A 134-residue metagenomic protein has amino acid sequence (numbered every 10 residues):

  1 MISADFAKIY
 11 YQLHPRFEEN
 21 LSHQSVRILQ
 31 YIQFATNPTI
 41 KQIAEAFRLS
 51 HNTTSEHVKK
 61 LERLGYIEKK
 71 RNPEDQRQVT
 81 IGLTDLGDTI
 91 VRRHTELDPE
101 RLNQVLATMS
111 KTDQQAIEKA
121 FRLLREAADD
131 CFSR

Functional and structural regions predicted by a protein language model:
M1, T112-R134: C-terminal regulatory/oligomerization modules of transcriptional regulators
M1-I9: Long, low-complexity, charged/polar intrinsically disordered regions in eukaryotic proteins
S3, S25, L29, T84 (+2 more regions): Generic structural concept
Y11, P15, R92-E96, A107 (+2 more regions): Charged/polar positions within long, soluble alpha-helices
Y11-T53, L64: N-terminal helix-turn-helix DNA-binding core of bacterial DNA-binding proteins
H57: Residues within the DNA-recognition helix of helix-turn-helix
K60-A116: Charged, amphipathic alpha-helical coiled-coil/dimerization segments
